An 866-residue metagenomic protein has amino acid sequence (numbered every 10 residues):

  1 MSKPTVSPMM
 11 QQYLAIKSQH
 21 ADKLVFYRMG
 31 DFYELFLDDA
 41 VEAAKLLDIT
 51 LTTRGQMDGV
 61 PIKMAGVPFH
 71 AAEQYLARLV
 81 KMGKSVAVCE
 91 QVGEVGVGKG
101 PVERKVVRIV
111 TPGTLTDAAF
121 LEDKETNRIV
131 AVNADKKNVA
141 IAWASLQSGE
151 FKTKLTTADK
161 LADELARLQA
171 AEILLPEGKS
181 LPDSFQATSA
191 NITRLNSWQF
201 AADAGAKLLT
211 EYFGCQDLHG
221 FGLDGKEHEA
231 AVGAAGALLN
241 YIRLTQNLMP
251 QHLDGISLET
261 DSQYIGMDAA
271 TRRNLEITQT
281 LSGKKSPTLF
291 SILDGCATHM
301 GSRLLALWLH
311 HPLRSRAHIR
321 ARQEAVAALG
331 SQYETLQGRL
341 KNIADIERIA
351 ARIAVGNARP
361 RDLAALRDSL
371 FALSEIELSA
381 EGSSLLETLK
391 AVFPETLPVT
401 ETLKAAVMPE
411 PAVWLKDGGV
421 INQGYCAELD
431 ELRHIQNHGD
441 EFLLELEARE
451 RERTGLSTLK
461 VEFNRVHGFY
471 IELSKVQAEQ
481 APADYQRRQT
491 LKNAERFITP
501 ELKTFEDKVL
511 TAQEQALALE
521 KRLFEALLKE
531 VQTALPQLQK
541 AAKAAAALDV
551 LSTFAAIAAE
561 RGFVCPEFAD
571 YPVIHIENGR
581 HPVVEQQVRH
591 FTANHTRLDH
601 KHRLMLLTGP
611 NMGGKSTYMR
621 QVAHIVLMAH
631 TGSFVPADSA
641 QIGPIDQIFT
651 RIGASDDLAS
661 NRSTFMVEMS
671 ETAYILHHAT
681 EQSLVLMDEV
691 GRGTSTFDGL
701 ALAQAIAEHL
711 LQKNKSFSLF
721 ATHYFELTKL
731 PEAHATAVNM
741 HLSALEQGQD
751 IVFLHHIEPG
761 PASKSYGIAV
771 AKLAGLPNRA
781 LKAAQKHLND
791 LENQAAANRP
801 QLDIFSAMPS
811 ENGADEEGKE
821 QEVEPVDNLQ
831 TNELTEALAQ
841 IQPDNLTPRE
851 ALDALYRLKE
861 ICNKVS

Functional and structural regions predicted by a protein language model:
S2-A328, K341, D345-A354, A358-A448: Charged catalytic and DNA/RNA-contacting regions of genome-maintenance and nucleic-acid-processing enzymes
V6-M10, F26, L37-A40, G66-L76 (+29 more regions): Amphipathic alpha-helical transducer elements in NTP-driven molecular machines
L37-A40, H228, A297-T298, S302 (+6 more regions): ATPase nucleotide-binding head domains, primarily ABC-like/P-loop NTPase cores
C89, P112-L121, M249, G382-L385 (+5 more regions): Active-site phosphate-binding and catalytic loops of NTP-dependent enzymes
A170-P176, E501-A534, F634-A637, Q641: Conserved catalytic alpha/beta cores of large enzymes that bind or transform nucleotide phosphates and polynucleotides
F200-A206, I265-G266, I277-Q279, D368-E441 (+5 more regions): Amphipathic heptad-repeat alpha-helical coiled-coil/stalk segments that mediate oligomerization, filament/stalk
V355, R359, S369-A372, Q423-G424 (+2 more regions): Charged, surface-exposed helical/loop "interaction arms" that form contiguous linear patches used for dimerization
T831-S866: C-terminal tails and terminal domains of large nucleic-acid-associated and other macromolecular-machine proteins
